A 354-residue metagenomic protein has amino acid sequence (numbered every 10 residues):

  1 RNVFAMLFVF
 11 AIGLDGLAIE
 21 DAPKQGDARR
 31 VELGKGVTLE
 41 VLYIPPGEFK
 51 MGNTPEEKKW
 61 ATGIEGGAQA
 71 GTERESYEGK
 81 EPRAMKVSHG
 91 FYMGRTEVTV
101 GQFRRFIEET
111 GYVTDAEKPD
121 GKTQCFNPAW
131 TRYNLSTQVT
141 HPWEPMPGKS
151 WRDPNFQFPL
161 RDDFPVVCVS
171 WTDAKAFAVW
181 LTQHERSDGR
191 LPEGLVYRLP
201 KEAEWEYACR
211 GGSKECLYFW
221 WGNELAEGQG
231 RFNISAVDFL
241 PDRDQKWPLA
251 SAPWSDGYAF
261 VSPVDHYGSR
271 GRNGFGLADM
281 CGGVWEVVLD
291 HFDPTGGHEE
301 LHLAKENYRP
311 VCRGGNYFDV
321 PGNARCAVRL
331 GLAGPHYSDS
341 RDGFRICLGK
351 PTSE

Functional and structural regions predicted by a protein language model:
R1-N2: Positively charged n-region of N-terminal signal peptides that target proteins for export
A5-D15: Bacterial N-terminal signal peptides
I19-G34: N-terminal pre-domain segments of enzymes
D27-V31, A70-P82, L249-S251, R329-P335: Short, P/G- and charge-enriched loop/turn segments at secondary-structure junctions
V37-K50: Mature N-terminal segment immediately following signal peptide/propeptide cleavage in secreted/periplasmic
K50, P55-K59, G63-E75, V113 (+2 more regions): Functional-site microenvironments in short loops/helix caps that host divalent-cation chemistry
T99: Acidic-aromatic/histidine active-site loop/patch
S340-E354: Short, structured beta-strand segments at or near domain termini in extracellular proteins/domains
